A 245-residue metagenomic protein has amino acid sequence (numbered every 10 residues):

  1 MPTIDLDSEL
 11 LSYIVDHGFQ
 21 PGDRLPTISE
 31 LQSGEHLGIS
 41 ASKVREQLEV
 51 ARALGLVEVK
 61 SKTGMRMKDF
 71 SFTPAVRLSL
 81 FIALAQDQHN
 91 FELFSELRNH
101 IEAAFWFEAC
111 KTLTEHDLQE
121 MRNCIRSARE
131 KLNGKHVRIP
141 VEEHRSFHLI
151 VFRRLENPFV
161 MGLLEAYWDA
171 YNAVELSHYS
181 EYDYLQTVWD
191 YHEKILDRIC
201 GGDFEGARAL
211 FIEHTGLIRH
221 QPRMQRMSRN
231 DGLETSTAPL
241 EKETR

Functional and structural regions predicted by a protein language model:
M1-L97, S228, G232, L240-T244: Short linear motifs at protein or domain termini
T3, A41, T114, V137 (+2 more regions): Flexible, glycine- and charge-enriched loops at secondary-structure boundaries
V15, F19, C110-T114, N133-V137 (+3 more regions): Short, flexible helix-adjacent loops and helix caps
K60, T114, M121, V137 (+3 more regions): Sparse recognition of residues in long alpha-helices and their boundaries
F72-I150, L155, T187-E213: All-alpha effector-binding/dimerization core of bacterial HTH-type transcriptional repressors
R129, E143-S146, Y167-R245: C-terminal all-alpha effector/ligand-binding and dimerization domain of prokaryotic HTH-type transcriptional repressors
F159-A166: Short, charge-rich, low-complexity alpha-helical interaction segments
